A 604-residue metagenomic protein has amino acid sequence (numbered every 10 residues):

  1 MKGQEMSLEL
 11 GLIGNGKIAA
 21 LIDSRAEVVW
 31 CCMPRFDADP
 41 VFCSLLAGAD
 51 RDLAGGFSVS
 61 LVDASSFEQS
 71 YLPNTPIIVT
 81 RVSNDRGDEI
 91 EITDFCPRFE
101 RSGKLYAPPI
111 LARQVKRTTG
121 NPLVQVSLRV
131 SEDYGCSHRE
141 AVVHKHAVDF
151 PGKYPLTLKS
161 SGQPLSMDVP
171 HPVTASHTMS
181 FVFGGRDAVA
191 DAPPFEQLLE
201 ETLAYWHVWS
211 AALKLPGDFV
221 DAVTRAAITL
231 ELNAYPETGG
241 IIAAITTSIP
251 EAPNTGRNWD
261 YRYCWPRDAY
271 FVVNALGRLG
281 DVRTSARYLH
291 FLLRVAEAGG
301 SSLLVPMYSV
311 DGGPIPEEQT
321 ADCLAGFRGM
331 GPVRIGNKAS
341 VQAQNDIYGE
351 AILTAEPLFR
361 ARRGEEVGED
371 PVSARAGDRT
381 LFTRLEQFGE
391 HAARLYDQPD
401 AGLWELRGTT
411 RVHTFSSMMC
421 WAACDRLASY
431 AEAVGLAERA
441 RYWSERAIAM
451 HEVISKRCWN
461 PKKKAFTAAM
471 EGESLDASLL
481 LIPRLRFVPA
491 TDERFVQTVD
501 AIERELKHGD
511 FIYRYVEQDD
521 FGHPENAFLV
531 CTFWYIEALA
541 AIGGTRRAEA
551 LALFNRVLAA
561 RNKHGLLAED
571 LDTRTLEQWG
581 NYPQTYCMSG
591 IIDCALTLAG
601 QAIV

Functional and structural regions predicted by a protein language model:
M1-V604: Acidic, mature catalytic/reactive cores of soluble proteins
